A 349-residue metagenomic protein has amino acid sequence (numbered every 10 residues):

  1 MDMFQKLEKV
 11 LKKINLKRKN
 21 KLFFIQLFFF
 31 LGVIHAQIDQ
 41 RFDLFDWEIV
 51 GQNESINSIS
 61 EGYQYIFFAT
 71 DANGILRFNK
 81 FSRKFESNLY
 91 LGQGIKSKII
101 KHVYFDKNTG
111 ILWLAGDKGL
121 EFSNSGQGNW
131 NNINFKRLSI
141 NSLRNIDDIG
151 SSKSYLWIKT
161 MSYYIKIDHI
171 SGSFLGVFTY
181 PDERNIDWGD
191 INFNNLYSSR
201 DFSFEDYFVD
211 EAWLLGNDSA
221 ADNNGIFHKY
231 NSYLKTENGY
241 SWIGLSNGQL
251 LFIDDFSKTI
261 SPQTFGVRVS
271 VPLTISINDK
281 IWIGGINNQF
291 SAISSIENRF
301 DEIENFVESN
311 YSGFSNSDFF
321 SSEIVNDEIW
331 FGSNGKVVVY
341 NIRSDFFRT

Functional and structural regions predicted by a protein language model:
D2-E8, Q37-T349: Carboxylate-rich, polar loop motifs that coordinate divalent cations or form catalytic acidic clusters
L7-F24: Bacterial N-terminal signal peptides that target proteins for export
F28-A36: Hydrophobic h-region of N-terminal signal peptides that target proteins for export in Gram-negative bacteria
